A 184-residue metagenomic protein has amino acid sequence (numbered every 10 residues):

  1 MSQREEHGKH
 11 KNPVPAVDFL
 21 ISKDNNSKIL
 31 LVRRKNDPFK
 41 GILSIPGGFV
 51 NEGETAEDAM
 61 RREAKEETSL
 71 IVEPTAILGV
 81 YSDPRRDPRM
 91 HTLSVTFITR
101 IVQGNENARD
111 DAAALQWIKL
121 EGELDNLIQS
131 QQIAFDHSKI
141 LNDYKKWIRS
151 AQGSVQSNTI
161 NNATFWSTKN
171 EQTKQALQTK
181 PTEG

Functional and structural regions predicted by a protein language model:
M1-F19: Acidic, metal-coordinating catalytic segment for phosphate/diphosphate chemistry, firing primarily on the Nudix
H7, L78-R86: Short, solvent-exposed loop/turn elements at beta->coil junctions and helix N-caps that rim active or binding pockets
V14-A16, K40, I45, M90-S94: Short connector loops at helix/strand junctions that flank enzyme active sites, especially segments positioning acidic
F19, I77, F97-T99: A structural signal for short, well-ordered beta-strand segments
K23-N25: Short acidic/glycine-rich beta-turn/loop cap or linker motifs at sensory/regulatory domain boundaries that couple input
S27-E66: Conserved Nudix-box catalytic region and its N-terminal flanking loop in Nudix hydrolases and closely related
P38-L43, R109-G184: Nudix hydrolase/Nudix homology domain
V50-E73, D83-H137: Unchanged
